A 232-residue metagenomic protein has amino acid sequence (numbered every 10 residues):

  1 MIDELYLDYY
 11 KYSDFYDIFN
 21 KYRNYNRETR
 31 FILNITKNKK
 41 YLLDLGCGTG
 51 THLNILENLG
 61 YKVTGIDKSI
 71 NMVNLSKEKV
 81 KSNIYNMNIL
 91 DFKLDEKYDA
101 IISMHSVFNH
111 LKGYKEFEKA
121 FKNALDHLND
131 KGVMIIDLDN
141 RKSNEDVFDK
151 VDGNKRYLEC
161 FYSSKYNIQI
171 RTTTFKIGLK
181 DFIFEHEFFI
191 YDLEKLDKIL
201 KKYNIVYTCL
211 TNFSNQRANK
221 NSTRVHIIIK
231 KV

Functional and structural regions predicted by a protein language model:
M1-K37: Conserved class I S-adenosyl-L-methionine
K39-G48: Conserved class I S-adenosyl-L-methionine
G50-D91: Class I SAM-dependent methyltransferase SAM/SAH-binding core
K93-A100: A short acidic, Gly/Pro-enriched loop at the edge of an enzyme's catalytic core that lines a small-molecule cofactor
A100-K115: A short SAM/SAH-binding and catalytic strip from SAM-dependent methyltransferases
E118-D130: A short glycine-rich, Lys/Arg-flanked "PGG" loop and its adjoining helix->strand segment in the class I
I135-I199: SAM-dependent methyltransferase
K195, I199-V232: C-terminal lobe and adjacent flexible extensions of AdoMet/dcAdoMet transferase-like proteins
